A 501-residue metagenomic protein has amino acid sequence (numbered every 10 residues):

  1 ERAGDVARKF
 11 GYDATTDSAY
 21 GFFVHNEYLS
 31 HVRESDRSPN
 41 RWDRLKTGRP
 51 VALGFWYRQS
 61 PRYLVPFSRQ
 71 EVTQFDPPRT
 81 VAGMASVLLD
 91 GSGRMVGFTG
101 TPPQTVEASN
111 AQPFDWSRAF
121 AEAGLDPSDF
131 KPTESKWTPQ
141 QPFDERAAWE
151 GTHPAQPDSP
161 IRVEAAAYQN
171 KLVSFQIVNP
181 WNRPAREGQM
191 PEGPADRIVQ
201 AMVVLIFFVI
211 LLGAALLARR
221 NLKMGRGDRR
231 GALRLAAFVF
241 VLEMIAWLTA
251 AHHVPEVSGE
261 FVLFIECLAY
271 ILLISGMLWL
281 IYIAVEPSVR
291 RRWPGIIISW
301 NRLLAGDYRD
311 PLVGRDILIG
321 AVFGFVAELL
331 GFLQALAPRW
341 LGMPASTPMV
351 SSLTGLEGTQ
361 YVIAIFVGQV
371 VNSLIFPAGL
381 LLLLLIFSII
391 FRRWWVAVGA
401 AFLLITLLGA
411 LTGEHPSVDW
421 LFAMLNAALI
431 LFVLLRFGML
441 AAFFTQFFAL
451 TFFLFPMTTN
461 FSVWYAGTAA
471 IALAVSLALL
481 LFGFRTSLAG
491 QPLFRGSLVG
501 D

Functional and structural regions predicted by a protein language model:
E1-V204: Soluble extramembrane regions of membrane proteins in the secretory/endomembrane system
M190-F391: Core alpha-helical transmembrane segments of integral membrane proteins
L222-D228, I386-V398, L431-F444: Membrane-helix interface "capping/anchor" motifs
A232-V241, A397-T406, A441-F452: Central hydrophobic cores of alpha-helical transmembrane segments in multi-pass integral membrane proteins
I245-S258, L336, L407-E414, L454-S462: Juxtamembrane "helix-exit" motif on the non-cytosolic side of transmembrane helices
V367, L381, V398-A428: Hydrophobic alpha-helical transmembrane segments and adjacent short intramembrane/lumenal linkers of inner/organellar
D419-T459: Functionally important transmembrane alpha-helices
L425, N460-D501: Alpha-helical transmembrane segments and their immediate juxtamembrane flanks in integral membrane proteins
